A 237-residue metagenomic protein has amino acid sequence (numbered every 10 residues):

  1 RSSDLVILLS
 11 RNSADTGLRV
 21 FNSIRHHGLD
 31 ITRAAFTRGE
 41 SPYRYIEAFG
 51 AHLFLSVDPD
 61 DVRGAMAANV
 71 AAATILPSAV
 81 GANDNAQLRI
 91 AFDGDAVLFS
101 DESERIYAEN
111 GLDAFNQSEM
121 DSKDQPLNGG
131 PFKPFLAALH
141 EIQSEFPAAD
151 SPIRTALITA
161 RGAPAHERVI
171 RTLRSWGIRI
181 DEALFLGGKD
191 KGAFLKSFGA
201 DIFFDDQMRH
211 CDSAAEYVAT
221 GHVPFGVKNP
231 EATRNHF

Functional and structural regions predicted by a protein language model:
L5-I7, R154-A156: A structural signal for isolated positions on well-ordered beta-strands in alpha/beta enzyme cores
I7-S13: Eukaryotic alpha-helical scaffold "rod" segments
A14-F92, F99-I106, Q125-I153, A160-F237: C-terminal cap/substrate-recognition subdomain and adjoining C-terminal extension of metal-dependent phosphatase-like
N110-D124: Conserved phosphoryl-transfer catalytic core
